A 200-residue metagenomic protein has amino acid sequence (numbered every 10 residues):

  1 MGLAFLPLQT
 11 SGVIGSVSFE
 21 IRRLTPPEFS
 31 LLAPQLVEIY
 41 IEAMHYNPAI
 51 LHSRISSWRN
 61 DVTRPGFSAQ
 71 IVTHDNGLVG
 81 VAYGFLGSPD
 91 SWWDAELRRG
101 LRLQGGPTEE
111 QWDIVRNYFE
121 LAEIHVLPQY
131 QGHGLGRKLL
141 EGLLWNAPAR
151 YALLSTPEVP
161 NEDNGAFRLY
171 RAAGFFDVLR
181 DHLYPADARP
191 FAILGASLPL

Functional and structural regions predicted by a protein language model:
F5-I55, R64, A69-L78: Short amphipathic alpha-helix that is part of the acyltransferase structural core
G66-I71, V81, Y118, E123 (+1 more regions): Short hydrophobic/aromatic beta-strand element in the GNAT-like acyltransferase core that lines or flanks the acyl-donor
Y83-E123: Conserved acyl-donor/pantetheine-binding loop and adjacent beta-alpha core of acyl/acetyltransferases and related
V126, G132-N146, R168, A172: Conserved acetyl-CoA-binding loop-helix of GNAT-fold acetyltransferases
A147-V159: Conserved GNAT acetyl-CoA-binding A-motif
T156-D163, L179-L200: C-terminal "cap" of GNAT-fold acetyltransferases
